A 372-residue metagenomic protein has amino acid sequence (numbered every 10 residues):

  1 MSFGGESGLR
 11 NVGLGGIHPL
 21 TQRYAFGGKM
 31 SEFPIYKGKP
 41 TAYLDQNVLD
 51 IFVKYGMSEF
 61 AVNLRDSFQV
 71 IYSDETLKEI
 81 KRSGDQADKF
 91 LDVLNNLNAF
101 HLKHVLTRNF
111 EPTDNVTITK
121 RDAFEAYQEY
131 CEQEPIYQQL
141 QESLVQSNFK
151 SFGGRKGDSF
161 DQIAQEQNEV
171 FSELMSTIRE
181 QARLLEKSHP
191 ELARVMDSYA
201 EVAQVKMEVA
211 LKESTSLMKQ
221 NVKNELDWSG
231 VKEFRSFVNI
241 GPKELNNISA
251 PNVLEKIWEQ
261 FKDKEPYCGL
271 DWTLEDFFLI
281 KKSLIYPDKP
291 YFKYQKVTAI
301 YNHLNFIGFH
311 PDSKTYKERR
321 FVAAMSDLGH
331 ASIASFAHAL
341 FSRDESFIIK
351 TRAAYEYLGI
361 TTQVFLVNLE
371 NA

Functional and structural regions predicted by a protein language model:
G13-F336, S346-A372: Active-site-proximal, substrate-binding regions of enzyme catalytic domains and RNA-binding/basic surfaces
